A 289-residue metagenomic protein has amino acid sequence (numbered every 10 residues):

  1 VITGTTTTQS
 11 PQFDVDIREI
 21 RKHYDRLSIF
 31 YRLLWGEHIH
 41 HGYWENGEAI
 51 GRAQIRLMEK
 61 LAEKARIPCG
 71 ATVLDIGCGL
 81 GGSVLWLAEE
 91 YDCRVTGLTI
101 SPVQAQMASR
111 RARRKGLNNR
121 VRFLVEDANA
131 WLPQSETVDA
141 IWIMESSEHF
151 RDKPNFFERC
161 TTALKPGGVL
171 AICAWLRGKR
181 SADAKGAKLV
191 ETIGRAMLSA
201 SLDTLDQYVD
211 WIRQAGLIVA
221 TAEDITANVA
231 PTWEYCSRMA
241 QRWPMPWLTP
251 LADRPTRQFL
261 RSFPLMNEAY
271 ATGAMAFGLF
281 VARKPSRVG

Functional and structural regions predicted by a protein language model:
V1-L33: N-terminal auxiliary segments of SAM/dcSAM-dependent transferases
E37-H38, E48-C69: Conserved alpha-helix/loop element of class I SAM-dependent methyltransferases that forms part of the SAM/SAH-binding
L74, S83-A130: Class I SAM-dependent methyltransferase SAM/SAH-binding core
N129-I141: A short acidic, Gly/Pro-enriched loop at the edge of an enzyme's catalytic core that lines a small-molecule cofactor
P154-V169: A short glycine-rich, Lys/Arg-flanked "PGG" loop and its adjoining helix->strand segment in the class I
L176-S199: Short, glycine-/aromatic-enriched active-site segment of Class I SAM-dependent methyltransferases
A200-A222: Short alpha-helix
T221-G289: Conserved Class I S-adenosyl-L-methionine
